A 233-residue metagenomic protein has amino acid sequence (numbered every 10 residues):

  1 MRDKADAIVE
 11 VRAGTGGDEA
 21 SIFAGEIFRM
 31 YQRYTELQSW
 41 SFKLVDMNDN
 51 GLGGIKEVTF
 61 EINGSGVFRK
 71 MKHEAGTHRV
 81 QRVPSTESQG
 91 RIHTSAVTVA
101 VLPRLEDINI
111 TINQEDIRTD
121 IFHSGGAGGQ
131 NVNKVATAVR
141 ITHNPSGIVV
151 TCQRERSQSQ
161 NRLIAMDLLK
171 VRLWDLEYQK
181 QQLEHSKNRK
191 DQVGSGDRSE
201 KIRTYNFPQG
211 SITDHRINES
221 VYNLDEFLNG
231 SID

Functional and structural regions predicted by a protein language model:
R2-D233: Ribosome-associated translation termination/rescue signal centered on the conserved GGQ peptidyl-tRNA hydrolysis loop
